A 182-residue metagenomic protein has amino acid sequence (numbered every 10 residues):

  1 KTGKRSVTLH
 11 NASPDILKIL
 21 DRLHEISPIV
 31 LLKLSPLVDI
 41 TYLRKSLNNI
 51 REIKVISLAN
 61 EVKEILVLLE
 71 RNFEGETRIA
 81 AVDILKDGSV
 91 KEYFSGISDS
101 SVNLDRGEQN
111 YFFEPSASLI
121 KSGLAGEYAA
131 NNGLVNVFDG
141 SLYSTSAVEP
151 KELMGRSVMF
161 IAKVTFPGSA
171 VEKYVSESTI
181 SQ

Functional and structural regions predicted by a protein language model:
K1-Q182: SAM-dependent transferase fold signal centered on methyltransferase-like domains, encompassing both Class I
